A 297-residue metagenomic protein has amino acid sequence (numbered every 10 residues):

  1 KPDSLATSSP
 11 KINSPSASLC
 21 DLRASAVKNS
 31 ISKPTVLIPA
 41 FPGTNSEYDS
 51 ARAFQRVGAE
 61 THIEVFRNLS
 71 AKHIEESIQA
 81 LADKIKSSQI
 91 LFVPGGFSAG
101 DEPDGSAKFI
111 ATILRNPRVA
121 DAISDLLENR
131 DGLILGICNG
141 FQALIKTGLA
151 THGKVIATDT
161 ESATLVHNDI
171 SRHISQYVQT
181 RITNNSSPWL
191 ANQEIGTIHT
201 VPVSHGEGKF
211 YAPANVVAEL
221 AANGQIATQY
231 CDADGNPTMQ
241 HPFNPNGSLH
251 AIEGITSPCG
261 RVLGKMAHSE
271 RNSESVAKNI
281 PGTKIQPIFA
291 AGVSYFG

Functional and structural regions predicted by a protein language model:
K1-I137, F141-H152, V166-I174, N236-M239 (+3 more regions): N-terminal beta1-alpha1 cap of cysteine-dependent amidohydrolase-like domains
P15-S18, E161, V216: Terminal low-complexity, poorly structured segments
T35, T61-H62, Q89-I90, G132-L135 (+6 more regions): Structural motif
I145-G196: A conserved active-site-flanking secondary-structure segment within enzyme catalytic domains
I182-G297: C-terminal and late-domain segments of enzyme folds
